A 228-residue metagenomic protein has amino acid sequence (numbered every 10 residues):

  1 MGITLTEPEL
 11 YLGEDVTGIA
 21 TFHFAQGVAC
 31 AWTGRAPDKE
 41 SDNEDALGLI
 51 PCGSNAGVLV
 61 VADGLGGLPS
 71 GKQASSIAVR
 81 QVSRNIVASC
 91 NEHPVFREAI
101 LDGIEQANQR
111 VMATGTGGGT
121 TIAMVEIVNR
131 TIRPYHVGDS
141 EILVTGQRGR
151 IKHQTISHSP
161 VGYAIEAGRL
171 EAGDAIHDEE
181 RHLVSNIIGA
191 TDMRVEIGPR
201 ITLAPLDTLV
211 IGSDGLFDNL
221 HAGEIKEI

Functional and structural regions predicted by a protein language model:
M1-I228: PP2C/PPM-type serine/threonine phosphatase catalytic domain
